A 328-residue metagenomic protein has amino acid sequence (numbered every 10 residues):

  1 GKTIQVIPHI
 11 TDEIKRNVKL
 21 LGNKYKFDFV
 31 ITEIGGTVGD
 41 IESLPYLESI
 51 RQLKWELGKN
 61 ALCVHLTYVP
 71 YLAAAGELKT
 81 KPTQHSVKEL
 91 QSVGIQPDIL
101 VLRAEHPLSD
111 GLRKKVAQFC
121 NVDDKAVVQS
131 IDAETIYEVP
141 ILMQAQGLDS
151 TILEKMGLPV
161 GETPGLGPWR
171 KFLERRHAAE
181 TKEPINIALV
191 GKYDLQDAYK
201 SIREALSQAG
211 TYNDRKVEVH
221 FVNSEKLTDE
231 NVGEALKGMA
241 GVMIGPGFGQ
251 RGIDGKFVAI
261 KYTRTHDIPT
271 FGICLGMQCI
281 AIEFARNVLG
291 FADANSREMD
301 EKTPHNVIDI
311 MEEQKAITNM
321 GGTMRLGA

Functional and structural regions predicted by a protein language model:
G1-A328: N-terminal beta1-alpha1 cap of cysteine-dependent amidohydrolase-like domains
